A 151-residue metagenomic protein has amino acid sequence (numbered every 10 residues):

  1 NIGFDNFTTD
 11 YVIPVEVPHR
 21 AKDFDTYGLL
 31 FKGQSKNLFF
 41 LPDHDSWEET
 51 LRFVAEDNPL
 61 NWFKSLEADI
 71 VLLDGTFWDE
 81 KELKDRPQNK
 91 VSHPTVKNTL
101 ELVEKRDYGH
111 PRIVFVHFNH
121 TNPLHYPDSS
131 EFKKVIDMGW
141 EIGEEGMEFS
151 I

Functional and structural regions predicted by a protein language model:
N1-N58, K64, G146-I151: Core dinuclear metal-dependent hydrolase active-site scaffold
N37, D45-G146: Cap/insert and terminal regions of metallo-dependent hydrolase folds
